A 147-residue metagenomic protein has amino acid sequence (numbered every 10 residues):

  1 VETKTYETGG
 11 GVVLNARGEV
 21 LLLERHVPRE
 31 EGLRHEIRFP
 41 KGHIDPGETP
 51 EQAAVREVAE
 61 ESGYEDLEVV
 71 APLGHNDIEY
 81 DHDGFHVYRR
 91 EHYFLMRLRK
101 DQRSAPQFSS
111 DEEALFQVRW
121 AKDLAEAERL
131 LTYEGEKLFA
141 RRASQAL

Functional and structural regions predicted by a protein language model:
V1-F39: N-terminal strand-loop-strand
A16, R99, Q145: Residue-level marker of positions within ordered structural domains that often coincide with functionally constrained
E31, I44-G47, R142-A143, L147: A periodicity- and composition-biased signal for non-globular, repetitive helical segments
H43-Y133: Unchanged
E128-L147: Charged phosphate-binding loop/patch that engages nucleotide di/tri-phosphates or the phosphate backbone of nucleic
